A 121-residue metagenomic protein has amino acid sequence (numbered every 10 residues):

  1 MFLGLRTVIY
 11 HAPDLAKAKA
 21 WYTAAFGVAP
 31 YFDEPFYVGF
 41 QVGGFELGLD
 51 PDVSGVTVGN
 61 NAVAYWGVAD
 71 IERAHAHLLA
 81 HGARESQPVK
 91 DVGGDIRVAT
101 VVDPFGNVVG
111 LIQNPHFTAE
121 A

Functional and structural regions predicted by a protein language model:
M1-K19, G44-E46, A62-A64, P115-A121: N-terminal beta-strand motif that seeds the catalytic metal site of vicinal oxygen chelate
L3, P35, G94-I96: Loop/turn position at the start of each blade in beta-propeller repeats
K17-A18, I71-H75: Short, conserved charged micro-motifs
A18-T23, L78, G106: Conserved active-site tyrosine of GNAT-family acetyltransferases
G27-F32, E85-V89: Short secondary-structure junctions
V28-A62, V108-N114: Conserved short beta-strand elements that form part of the metal-binding/catalytic scaffold of enzyme active sites
V38, A62-A64, D95-A99: Short beta-strand micro-motifs in enzyme catalytic cores
H75, H81-A121: Vicinal oxygen chelate
